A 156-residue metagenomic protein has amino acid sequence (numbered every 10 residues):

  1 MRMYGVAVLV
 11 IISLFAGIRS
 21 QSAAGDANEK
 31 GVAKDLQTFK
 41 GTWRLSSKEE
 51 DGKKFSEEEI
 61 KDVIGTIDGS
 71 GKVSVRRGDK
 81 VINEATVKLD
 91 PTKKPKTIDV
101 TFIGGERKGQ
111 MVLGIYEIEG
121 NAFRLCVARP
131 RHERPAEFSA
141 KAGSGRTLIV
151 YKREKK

Functional and structural regions predicted by a protein language model:
M1-K156: Low-complexity, Gly/Pro
